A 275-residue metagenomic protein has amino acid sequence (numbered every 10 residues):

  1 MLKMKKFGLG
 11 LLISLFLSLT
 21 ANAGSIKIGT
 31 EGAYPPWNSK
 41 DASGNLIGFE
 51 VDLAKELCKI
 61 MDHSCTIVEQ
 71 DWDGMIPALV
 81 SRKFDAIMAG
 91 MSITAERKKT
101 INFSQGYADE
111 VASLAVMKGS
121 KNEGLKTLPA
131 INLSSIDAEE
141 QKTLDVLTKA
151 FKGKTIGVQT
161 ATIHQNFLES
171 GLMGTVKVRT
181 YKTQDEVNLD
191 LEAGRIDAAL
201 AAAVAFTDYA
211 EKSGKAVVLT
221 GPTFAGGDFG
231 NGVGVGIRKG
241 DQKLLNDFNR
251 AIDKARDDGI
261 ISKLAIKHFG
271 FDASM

Functional and structural regions predicted by a protein language model:
G10-T20: Bacterial N-terminal signal peptides
A23-I93, K99, D258: Extracytoplasmic small-molecule ligand-binding "clamshell" domains of the periplasmic binding protein/Venus flytrap
G32, D109-S113, A203-N249, F271-M275: Periplasmic-binding protein-like
V51, T66-P77, Q141-L144, V178-A193 (+1 more regions): Short helix-initiation/N-cap motifs at beta->coil->alpha
C58-E69, A150-T155, S170-T183, R195: A local structural motif
G74-P77, G90-T100, N166-G171, D185 (+3 more regions): A ligand-binding cleft/hinge motif common to bilobed small-molecule-binding domains
S92, F103-I156, A161: A conserved helix-loop-strand patch within extracytoplasmic ligand-binding domains of the periplasmic binding
I252-H268: Periplasmic-binding protein-like
